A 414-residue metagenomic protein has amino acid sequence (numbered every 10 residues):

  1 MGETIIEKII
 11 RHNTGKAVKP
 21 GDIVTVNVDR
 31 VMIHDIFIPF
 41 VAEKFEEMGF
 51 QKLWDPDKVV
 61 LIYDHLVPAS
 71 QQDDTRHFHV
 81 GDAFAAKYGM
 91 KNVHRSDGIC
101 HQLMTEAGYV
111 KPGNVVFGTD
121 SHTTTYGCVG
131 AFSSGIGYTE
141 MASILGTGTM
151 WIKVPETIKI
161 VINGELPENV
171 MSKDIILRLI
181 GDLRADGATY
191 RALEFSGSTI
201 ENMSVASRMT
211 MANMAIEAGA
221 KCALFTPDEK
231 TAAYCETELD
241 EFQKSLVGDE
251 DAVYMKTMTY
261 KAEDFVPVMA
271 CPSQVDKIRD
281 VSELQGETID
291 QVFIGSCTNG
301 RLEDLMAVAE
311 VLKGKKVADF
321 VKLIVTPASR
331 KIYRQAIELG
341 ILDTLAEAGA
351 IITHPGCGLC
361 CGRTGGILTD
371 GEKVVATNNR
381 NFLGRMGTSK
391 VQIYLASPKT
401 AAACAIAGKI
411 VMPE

Functional and structural regions predicted by a protein language model:
M1-E414: Fe-S-dependent hydro-lyases/dehydratases of central metabolism
